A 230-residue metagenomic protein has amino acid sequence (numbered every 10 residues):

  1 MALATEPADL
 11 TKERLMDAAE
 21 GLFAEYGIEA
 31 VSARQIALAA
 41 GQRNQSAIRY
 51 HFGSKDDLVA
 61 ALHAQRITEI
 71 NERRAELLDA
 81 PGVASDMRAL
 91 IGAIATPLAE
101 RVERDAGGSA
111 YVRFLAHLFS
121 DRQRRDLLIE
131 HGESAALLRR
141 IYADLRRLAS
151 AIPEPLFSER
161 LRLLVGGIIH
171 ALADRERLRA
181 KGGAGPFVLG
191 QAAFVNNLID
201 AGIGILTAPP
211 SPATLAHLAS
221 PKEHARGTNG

Functional and structural regions predicted by a protein language model:
K12-D17, F52-A75, D79: An amphipathic alpha-helix adjacent to DNA-recognition modules
L15-F23, G202: Short hydrophobic clusters on alpha-helical segments that form packing/core surfaces in small helical domains
L22, E29-D57, A61: Helix-turn-helix
N44, D56, A106, F119-R124 (+3 more regions): Short alpha-helix boundary/capping elements
A75-Y111, L161: Hydrophobic alpha-helical connector segments
A89, G107-A110, Q123-A149, E159: Amphipathic alpha-helical packing segments from all-alpha helical-bundle domains
I94, L98, V112-F119, L164-I168 (+1 more regions): Short alpha-helical scaffolding segments that buttress acidic/His motifs in well-ordered protein cores
A135-G230: C-terminal peripheral helix-coil segments that are non-catalytic and often amphipathic
